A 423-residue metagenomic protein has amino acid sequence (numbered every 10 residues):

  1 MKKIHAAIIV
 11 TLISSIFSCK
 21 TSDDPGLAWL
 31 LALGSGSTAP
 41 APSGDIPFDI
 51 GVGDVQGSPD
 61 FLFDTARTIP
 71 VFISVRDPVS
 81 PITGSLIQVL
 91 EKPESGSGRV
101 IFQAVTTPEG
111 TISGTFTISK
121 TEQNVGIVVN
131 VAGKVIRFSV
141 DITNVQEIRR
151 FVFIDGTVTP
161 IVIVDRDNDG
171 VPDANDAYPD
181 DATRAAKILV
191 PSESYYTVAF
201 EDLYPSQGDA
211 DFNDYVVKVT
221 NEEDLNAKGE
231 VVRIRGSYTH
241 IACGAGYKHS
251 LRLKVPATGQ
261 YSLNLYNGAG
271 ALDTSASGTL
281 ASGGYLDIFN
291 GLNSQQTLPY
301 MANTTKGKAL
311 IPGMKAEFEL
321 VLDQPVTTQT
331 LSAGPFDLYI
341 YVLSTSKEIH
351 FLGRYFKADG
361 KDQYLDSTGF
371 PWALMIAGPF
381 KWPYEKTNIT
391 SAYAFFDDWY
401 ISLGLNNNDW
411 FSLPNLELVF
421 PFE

Functional and structural regions predicted by a protein language model:
S15-I50, Y178: Bacterial Sec-dependent N-terminal signal peptides
A39-L62, V135-V164: Extracellular beta-sheet/turn segments enriched in Thr/Pro/Gly and aliphatic residues
R67-I69, P78-R99, F212, K248-S250: Short, ordered, surface-exposed loop/turn motifs in non-cytosolic proteins
S80, T106-N124, N130-A132, V140-T143 (+1 more regions): Short Pro-Gly-centered beta-turn/loop motif in secreted/extracellular proteins
V89, F102-Q103, T121-G133, L338-I340: A short, solvent-exposed beta-strand micro-motif common in secreted/extracellular proteins
S95-T111: Short, acidic Ser/Thr/Gly-rich low-complexity loop/linker segments typical of extracellular and cell-surface proteins
T157-Y196: Extracellular calcium-associated, cysteine-rich motifs in secreted modular proteins
G283-E423: A eukaryote-biased signal for long
